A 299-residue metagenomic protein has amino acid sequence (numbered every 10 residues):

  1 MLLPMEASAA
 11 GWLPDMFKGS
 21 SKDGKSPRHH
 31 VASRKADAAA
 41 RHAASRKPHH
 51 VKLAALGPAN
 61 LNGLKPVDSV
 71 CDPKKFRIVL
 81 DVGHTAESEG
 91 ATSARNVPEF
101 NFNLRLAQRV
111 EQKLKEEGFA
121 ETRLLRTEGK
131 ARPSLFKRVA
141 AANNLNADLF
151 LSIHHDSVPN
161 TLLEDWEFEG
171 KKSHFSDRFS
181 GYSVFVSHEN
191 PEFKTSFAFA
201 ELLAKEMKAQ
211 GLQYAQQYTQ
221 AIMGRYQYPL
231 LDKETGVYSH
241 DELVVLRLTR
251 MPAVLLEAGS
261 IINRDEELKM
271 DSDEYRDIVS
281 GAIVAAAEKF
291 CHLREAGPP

Functional and structural regions predicted by a protein language model:
M1-P299: Catalytic-site microenvironment of enzymes that process N-acetyl-hexosamine-containing cell-wall polysaccharides
